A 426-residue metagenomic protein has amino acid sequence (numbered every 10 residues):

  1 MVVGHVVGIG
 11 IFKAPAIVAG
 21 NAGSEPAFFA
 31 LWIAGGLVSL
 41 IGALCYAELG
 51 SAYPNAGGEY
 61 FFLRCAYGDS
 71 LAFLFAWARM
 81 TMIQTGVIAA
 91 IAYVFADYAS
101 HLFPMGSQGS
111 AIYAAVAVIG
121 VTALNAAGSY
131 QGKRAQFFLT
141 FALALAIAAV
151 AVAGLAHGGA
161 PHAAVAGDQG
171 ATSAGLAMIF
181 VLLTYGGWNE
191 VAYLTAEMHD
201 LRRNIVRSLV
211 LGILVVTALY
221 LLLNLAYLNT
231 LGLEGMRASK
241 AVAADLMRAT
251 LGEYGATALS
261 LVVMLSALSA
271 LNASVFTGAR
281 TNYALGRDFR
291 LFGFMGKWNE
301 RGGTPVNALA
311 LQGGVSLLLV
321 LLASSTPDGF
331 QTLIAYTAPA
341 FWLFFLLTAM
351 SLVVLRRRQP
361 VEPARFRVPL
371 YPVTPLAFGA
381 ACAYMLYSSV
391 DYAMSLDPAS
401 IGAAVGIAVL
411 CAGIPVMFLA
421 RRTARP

Functional and structural regions predicted by a protein language model:
M1-E25, S39-L40, L44, N55-A56 (+5 more regions): Membrane-interface "cap" regions at the ends of multi-pass membrane proteins
I17-G20, L40-V118, T122-A126, M264-A284 (+1 more regions): Hydrophobic transmembrane alpha-helices that form the core helical bundles of multi-pass secondary transporters
A19-G23, V94-S110, Y130-L139, A258 (+3 more regions): Transmembrane helix-loop boundary segments of multi-pass membrane transporters
E25, F29-W32, P104-I112, F137-L261: Helix-loop-helix junctions that connect adjacent transmembrane segments in multi-pass membrane transporters
P26, Y336-F341, L370-P426: A generic transmembrane alpha-helix motif of multi-pass inner-membrane proteins
F61-F62, G68, S100-M105, V210-V275 (+1 more regions): TM-loop-TM module centered on a large, flexible mid-protein loop between adjacent transmembrane helices in multi-pass
A96, G109-H157, D168-A171, L209-V210 (+3 more regions): Membrane-interface loop-to-helix entry segments
A135, M295-G302, F345-S400: C-terminal membrane-solvent junction of multi-pass transporters and transport-like membrane proteins
